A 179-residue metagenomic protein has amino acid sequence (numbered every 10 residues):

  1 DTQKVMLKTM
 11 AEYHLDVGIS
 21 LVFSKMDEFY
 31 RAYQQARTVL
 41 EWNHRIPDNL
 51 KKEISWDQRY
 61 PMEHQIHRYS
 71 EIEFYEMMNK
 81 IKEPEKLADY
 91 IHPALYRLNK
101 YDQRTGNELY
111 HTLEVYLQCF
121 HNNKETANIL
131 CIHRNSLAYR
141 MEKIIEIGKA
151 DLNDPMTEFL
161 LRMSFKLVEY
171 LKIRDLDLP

Functional and structural regions predicted by a protein language model:
D1-P179: Cytosolic nucleotide-utilizing catalytic cores of signal-transduction proteins
